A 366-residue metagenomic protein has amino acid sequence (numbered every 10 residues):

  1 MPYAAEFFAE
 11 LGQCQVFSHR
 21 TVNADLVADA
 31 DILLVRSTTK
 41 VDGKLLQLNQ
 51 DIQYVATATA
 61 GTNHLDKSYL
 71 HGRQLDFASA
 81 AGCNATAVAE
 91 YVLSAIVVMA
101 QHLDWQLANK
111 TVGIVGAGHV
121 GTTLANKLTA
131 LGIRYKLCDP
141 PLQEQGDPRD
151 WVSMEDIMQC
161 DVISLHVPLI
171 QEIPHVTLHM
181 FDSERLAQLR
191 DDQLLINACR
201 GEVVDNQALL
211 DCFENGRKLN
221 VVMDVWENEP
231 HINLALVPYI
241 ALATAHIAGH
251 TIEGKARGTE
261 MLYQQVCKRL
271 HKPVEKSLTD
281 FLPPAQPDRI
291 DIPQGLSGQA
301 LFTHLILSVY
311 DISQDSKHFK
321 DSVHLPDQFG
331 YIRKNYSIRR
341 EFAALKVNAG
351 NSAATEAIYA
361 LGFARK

Functional and structural regions predicted by a protein language model:
M1, A81, A89, A108-T129: Glycine-rich adenosine-cofactor-binding loop
M1-A30: N-terminal glycine-/charge-rich "phosphate-binding" loop or analogous flexible N-terminal tail
P2, A130-D147: NAD(P)-binding Rossmann-fold cofactor-contacting core
I32-D104: Phosphate/diphosphate ligand-binding glycine-rich loop within oxidoreductases
V41, Q143-L234: Rossmann-like adenosine-cofactor binding region
I52, A108-T111, S183, D192: Phosphate-coordination loops involved in phosphoryl transfer and adenosine-cofactor binding
A89-W105, A130-L131, E260-R269: Oxidoreductase and adenylate-handling cofactor-binding alpha/beta cores
D192, C199-E356, L361-F363: Rossmann-like dinucleotide-binding domain for NAD(H)/NADP(H)
